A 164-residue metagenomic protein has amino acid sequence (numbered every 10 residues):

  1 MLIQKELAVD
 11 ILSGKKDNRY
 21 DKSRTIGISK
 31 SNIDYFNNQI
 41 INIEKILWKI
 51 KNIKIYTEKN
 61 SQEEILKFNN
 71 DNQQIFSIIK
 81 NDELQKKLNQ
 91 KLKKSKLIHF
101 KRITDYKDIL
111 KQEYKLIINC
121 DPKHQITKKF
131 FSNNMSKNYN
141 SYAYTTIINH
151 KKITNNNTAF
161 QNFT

Functional and structural regions predicted by a protein language model:
I3-R24: Glycine-rich FAD pyrophosphate-binding loop
S13, T57, I148: Short beta-strand/turn micro-motifs composed of small residues that flank or help shape donor/cofactor-binding pockets
I26-I28: Start-of-domain marker
I33-K87: A conserved beta-strand/loop capping segment in the N-terminal third of enzymes that catalyze redox or closely related
I53, L97-I98: Short, conserved active-site loop motifs that form the nucleotide-linked donor/cofactor pocket
H99-Q112: A conserved short coil-to-beta-strand element within the FAD-binding core of flavoproteins
K115-L116: Conserved acidic residues
C120-T164: Conserved FAD-binding catalytic core of PHBH/FMO-like flavoproteins
